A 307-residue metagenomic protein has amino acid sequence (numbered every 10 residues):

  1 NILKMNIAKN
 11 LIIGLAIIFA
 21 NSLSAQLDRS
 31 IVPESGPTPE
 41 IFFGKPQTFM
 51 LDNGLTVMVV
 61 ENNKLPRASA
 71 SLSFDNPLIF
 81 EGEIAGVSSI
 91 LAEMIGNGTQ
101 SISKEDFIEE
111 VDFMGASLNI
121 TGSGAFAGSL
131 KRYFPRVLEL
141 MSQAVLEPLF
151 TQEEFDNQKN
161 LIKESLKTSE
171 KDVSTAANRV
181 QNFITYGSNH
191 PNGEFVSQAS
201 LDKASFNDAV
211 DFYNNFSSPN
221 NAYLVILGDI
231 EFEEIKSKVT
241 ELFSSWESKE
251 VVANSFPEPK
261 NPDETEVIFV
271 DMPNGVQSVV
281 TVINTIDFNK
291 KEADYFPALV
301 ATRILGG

Functional and structural regions predicted by a protein language model:
N1-D28: Bacterial Sec-dependent N-terminal signal peptides
N6-I7, S24-D52: Short, low-structural-confidence N-terminal segments
Q26-S35, E194, Y223-F288: An aromatic/glycine/proline-enriched structural segment found at the starts of mature extracellular/organellar domains
L27-S30, E34, I108-F212, E258 (+1 more regions): Acidic/histidine-enriched segments that form metal/cofactor-coordinating and catalytic pocket/exosite environments
F43-P46, D52-L55, L65-S69, S73-D75 (+13 more regions): Extracytoplasmic
D52, T56, N62-K64, S73-P77 (+11 more regions): Solvent-exposed coil/turn segments that connect beta secondary-structure elements in extracytoplasmic/periplasmic
S69-K131, K171, P191-F195, G307: M16/MPP (pitrilysin/insulinase) zinc-metallopeptidase core fold and M16-derived inactive scaffolds
P77-E81, E147, T151-Q152, F232-E233 (+3 more regions): Short beta-strands and strand-coil junctions in structured, solvent-facing domains, enriched
